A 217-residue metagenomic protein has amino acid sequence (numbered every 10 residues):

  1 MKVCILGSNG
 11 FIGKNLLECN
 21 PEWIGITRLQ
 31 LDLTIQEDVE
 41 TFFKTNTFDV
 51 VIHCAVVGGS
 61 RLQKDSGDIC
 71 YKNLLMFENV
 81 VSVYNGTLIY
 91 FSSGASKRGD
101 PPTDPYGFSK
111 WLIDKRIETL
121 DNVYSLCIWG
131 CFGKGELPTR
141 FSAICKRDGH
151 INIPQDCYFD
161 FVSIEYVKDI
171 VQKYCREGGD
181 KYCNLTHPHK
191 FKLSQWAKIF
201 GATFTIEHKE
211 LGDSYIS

Functional and structural regions predicted by a protein language model:
K2-P21: N-terminal Rossmann NAD(P)H-binding glycine-rich loop of SDR-like oxidoreductase domains
L6, I26, V51-A55, L88-G94 (+1 more regions): SDR active-site strand-loop-helix element
P21-F42: Adenosine-cofactor binding site in Rossmann-like domains, unifying the SAM/SAH pocket of S-adenosylmethionine-dependent
Q36-K72, A95-D100: NAD(P)H-binding glycine-rich loop region in Rossmannoid oxidoreductase-like domains and their noncatalytic homologs
N46, V50, K64-I89, K115-R116: NAD(P)-cofactor binding segment of oxidoreductase domains
E78-G107, Y124: Conserved Rossmann-fold NAD(P)-dependent oxidoreductase catalytic core, especially the SDR/UDP-sugar
G107, W111, K115-D160, I164-Y166: NAD(P)-dependent short-chain dehydrogenase/reductase
I153-S217: C-terminal substrate-binding subdomain of Rossmann-fold SDR/epimerase-dehydratase oxidoreductases
